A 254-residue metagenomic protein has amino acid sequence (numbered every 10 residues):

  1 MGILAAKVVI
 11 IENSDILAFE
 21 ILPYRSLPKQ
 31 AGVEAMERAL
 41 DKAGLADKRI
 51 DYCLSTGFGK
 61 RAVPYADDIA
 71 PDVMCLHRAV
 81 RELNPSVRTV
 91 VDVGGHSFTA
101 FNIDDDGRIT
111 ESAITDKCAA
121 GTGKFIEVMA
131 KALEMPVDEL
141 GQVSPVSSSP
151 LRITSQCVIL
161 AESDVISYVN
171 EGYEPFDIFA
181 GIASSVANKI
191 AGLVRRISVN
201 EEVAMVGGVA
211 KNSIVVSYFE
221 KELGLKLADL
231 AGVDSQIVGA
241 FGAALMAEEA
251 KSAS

Functional and structural regions predicted by a protein language model:
M1-Q30, E34, R38, I109-C118: Short glycine-rich, Thr/Ser-proximal phosphate-binding strand/loop in the N-terminal lobe of ATP-dependent enzymes
G2, F58, S198-E222, S235-Q236: Glycine-rich phosphate-binding loops at beta-strand->alpha-helix junctions
L17-R25, A43-M74, G107-T110: Short beta-strand-loop/turn "lid" adjacent to the catalytic site in phosphate-handling enzymes
E20, D105-S149, L245, E249: Glycine-rich phosphate-binding loop plus the immediately following alpha-helix
M36-D51, I190-E201: Phosphate/pyrophosphate-binding loops at sites that engage ATP/ADP/AMP, CoA/4′-phosphopantetheine, polyphosphate
D72-V73, F219-F241: Conserved phosphate-binding/catalytic loops in two-lobed NTP-binding clefts
G123-E127, A231-S254: Glycine-rich phosphate-binding/hydrolytic loop that grips phosphoryl groups
A161-R195, Q236: Adenine-nucleotide phosphate-binding core of ATP-dependent small-molecule kinases
